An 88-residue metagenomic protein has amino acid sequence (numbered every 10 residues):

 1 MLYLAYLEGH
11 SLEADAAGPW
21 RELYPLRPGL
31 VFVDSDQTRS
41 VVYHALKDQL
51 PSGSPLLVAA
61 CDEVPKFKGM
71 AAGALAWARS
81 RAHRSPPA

Functional and structural regions predicted by a protein language model:
M1, E22-P25, L56: Acidic/proline-rich low-complexity IDRs
M1-L7: Short glycine-/aliphatic-rich beta-strand segments at the starts of folded cytosolic domains
Y6, D34, A59: Residues in well-ordered beta-strands of folded domains
L7, L23-L26, L30-V31, Q49 (+2 more regions): Broad hydrophobic/π-residue packing in well-ordered secondary structure
G9-A16, P65-K66, R84: Intrinsic low-complexity, intrinsically disordered or marginally ordered coil/linker segments
L12-S40: Short, flexible N-terminal segments of the mature chain
R39, H44-A88: Short, mixed-charge low-complexity intrinsically disordered segments
